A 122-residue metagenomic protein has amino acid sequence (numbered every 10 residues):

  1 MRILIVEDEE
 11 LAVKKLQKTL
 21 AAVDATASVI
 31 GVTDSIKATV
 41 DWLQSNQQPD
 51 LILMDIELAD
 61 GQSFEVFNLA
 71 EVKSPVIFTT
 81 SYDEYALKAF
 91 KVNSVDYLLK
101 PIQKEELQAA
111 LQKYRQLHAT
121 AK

Functional and structural regions predicted by a protein language model:
M1-I3: Extreme N-terminal starter segment of soluble prokaryotic enzymes
E7: Conserved acidic carboxylate
E10-K14: Charged phosphotransfer/docking patches of two-component systems
K15-L20, L107: Short hydrophobic helical patches associated with two-component signaling proteins
Q17, V32-L51: Acidic, metal-coordinating helix/loop segments flanking the phosphotransfer/catalytic sites of two-component signaling
D24, S45-N46, K91: Alpha-helix termination/capping residues and helix-transition junctions
D24-I30: A generic structural motif
P49-K122: CheY-like receiver
